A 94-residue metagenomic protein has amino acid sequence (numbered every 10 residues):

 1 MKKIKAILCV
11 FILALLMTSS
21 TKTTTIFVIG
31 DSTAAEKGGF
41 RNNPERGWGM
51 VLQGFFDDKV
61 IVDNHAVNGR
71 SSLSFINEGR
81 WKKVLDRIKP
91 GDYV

Functional and structural regions predicted by a protein language model:
M1-K2, F40: Short, intrinsically disordered low-complexity segments
K3-K5, F11-T24: Bacterial Sec-dependent signal peptides at the C-terminal "C-region" and cleavage site
I7, N43, F75-E78: Conserved phosphate-coordination/catalytic loops
L8, L13-L16, L52, L73 (+1 more regions): Generic detector of leucine side chains in alpha-helical contexts
T21-A66, K83-Y93: Serine-esterase "nucleophile elbow" of acetyl-processing enzymes
A66-S72: Short beta->alpha junction loops
S72-V84, I88: Charged, often glycine-rich, active-site loop that binds/positions anionic groups
